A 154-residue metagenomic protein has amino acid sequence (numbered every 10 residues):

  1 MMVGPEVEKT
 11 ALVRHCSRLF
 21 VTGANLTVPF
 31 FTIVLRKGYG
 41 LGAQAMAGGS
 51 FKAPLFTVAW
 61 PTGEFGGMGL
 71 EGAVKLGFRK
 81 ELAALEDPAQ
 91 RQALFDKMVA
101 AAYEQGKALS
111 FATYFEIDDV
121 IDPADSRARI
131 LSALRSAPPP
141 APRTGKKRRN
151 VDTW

Functional and structural regions predicted by a protein language model:
M1-W154: Ligand-binding clefts of soluble mixed alpha/beta catalytic domains
